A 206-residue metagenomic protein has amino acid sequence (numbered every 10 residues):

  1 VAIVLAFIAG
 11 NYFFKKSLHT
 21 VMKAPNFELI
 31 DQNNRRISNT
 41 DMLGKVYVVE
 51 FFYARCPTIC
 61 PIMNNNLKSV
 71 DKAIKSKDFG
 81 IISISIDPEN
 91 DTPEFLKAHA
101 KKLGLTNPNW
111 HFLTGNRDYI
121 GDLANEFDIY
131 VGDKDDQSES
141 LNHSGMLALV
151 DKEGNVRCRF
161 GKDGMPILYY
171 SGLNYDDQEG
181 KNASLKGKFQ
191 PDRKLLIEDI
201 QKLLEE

Functional and structural regions predicted by a protein language model:
V1-I30, L203-E206: N-terminal targeting signals for export/organelle localization
A24-P25, Y47, S144-G145: Short loop/turn microsegments at loop-to-beta-strand junctions
I30-D31, V150: Hydrophobic alpha-helical segments, especially N-terminal targeting/anchoring helices
N39-I62, N66-L67, I81-I82: Short active-site neighborhood of thiol/selenol oxidoreductases, capturing the structured segment around
M63-L123: Structural microenvironment flanking redox-active thiols in thiol-disulfide oxidoreductases
W110, G121, F127-G132, N142-A148 (+1 more regions): Structural micro-motif
D136-E206: Thiol-/selenol-based redox modules, centered on thioredoxin-like and closely related oxidoreductase domains
